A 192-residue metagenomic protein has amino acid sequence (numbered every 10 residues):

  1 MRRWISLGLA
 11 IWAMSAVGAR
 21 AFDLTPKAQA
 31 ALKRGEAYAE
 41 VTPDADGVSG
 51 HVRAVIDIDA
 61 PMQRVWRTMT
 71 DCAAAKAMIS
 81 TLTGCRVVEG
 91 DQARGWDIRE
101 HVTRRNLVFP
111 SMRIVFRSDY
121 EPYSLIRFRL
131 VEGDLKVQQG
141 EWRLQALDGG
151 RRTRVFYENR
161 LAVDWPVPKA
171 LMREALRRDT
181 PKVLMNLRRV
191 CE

Functional and structural regions predicted by a protein language model:
M1-W4: Positively charged n-region of N-terminal signal peptides that target proteins for export
S6-A16: Bacterial N-terminal signal peptides
A19-A93, K182, R189: Hydrophobic ligand-binding cavity/cleft-lining segments
E36, E100-R104, E158-A162: Generic short beta-strand segments
A37, V52, M112-I114, S124 (+2 more regions): One face of beta-strands
P43-S49, D57, K76, R86-L135 (+1 more regions): Glycine-rich portal/gate segments that line the openings of hydrophobic small-molecule binding cavities
P61, Q92-A93, Y123, D148-R152: Short strand-connecting beta-turns/loops that link adjacent beta-strands
L130-R178: Beta-strand/loop substructures that line and gate deep hydrophobic ligand-binding cavities in soluble
